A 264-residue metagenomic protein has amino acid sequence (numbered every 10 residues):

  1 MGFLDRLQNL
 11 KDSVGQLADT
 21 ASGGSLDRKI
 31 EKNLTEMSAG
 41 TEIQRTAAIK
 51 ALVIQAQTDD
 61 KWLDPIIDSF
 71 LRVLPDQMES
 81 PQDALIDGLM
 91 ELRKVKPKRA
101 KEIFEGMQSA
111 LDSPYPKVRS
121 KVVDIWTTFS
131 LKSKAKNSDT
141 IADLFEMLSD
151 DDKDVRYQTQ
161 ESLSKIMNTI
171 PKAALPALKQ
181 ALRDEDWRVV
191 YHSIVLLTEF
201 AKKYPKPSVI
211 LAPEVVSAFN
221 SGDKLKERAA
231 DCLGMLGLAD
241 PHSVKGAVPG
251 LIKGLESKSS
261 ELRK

Functional and structural regions predicted by a protein language model:
F3-T46: N-terminal "cap/leader" segments of large eukaryotic alpha-helical scaffolds
G24-T35, D60-V73, P97-S109, K134-M147 (+3 more regions): Amphipathic alpha-helical scaffolding segments comprising HEAT/armadillo-like alpha-solenoid repeats
E42-I43, E79-S80, P116-K117, K153-D154 (+3 more regions): Alpha-helix N-cap/helix-start positions at coil->helix boundaries
A51-K61: Alpha-helical solenoid scaffolds in large eukaryotic transport, assembly, and signaling factors
V53, M90, T127, S164 (+2 more regions): Structural signature of alpha-helical solenoid repeat scaffolds
D152-Y157, E161-K165, I170, W187-Y191 (+1 more regions): Solenoidal tandem-repeat scaffolds enriched in leucines and small polar residues
R188-V195, K206, L211, S217 (+4 more regions): Eukaryotic tandem repeat interaction scaffolds
